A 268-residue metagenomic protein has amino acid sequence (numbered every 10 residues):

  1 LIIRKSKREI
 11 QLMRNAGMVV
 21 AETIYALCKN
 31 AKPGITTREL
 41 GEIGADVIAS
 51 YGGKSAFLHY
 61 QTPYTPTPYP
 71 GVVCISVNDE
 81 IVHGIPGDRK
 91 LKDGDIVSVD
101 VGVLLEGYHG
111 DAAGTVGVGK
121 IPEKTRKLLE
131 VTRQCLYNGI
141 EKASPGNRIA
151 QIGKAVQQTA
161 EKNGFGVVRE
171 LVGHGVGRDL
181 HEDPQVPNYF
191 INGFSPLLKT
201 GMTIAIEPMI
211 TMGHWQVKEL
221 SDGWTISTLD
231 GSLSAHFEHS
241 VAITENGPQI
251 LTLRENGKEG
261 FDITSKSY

Functional and structural regions predicted by a protein language model:
L1-Y268: Active-site neighborhoods and metal-handling regions in enzymes and metal-associated proteins
